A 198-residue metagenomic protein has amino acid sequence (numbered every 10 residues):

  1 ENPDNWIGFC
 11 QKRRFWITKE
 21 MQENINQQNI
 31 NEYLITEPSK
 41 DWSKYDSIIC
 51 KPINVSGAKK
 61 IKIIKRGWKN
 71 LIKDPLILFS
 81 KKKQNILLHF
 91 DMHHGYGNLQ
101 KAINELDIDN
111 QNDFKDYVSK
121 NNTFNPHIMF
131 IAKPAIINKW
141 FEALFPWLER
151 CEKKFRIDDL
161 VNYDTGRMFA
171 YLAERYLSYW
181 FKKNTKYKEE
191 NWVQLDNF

Functional and structural regions predicted by a protein language model:
E1-F198: ER/Golgi luminal nucleotide-sugar-dependent glycosyltransferases, focusing on the catalytic module
